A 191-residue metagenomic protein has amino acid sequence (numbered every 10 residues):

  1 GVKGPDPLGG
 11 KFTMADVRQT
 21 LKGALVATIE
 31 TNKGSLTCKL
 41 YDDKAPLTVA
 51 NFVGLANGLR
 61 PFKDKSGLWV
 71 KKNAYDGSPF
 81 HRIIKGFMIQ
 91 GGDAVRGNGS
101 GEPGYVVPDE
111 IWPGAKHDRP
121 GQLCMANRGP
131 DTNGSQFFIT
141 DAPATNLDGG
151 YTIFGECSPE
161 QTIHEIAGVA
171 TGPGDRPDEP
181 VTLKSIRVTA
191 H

Functional and structural regions predicted by a protein language model:
G1-H191: Cyclophilin-like peptidyl-prolyl cis-trans isomerases
